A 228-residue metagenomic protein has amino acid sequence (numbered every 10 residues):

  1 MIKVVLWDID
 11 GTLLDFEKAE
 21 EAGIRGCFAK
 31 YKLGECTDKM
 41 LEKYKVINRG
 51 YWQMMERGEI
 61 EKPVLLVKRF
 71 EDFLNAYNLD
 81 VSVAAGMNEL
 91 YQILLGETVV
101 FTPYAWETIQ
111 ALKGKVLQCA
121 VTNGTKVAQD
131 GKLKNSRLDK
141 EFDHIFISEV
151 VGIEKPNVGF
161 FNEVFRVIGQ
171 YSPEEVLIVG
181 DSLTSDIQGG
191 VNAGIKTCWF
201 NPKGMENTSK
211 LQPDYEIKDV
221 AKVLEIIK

Functional and structural regions predicted by a protein language model:
M1-V5, K18, Q110, G124-K228: Asp-based, Mg2+/Mn2+-dependent phosphohydrolase catalytic module
I2-W106: N-terminal helical cap/lid subdomain that shapes the substrate entry/recognition surface in HAD-like hydrolases
L33, L79, G114, Q170-Y171: Short, well-ordered coil loops that connect the C-terminus of an alpha-helix to the N-terminus of a beta-strand
Y104-K115: Catalytic-core regions built around general acid/base machinery
K115-V116, G194: Glycine-centered short loops/turns at secondary-structure junctions
